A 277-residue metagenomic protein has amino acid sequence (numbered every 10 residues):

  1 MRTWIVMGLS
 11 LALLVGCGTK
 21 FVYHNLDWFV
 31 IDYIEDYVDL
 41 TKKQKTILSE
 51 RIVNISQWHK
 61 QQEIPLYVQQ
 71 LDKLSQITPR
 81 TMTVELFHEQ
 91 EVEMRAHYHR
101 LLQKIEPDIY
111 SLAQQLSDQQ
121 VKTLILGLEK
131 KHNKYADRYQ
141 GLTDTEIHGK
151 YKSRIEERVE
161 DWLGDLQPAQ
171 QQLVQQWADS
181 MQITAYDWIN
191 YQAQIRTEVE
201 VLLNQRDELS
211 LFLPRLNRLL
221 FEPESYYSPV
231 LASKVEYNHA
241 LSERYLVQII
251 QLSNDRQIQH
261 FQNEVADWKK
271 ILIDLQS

Functional and structural regions predicted by a protein language model:
M1-W4: Positively charged n-region of N-terminal signal peptides that target proteins for export
L14-G16: C-terminal motif of bacterial Sec signal peptides marking the signal peptidase cleavage site
G18-K20: Bacterial signal peptide processing site
V22-Q70, L74: Start-of-domain marker
I34, L48, L102-L116, L124 (+4 more regions): Short, structured motif recognition centered on aromatic/hydrophobic residues
P65-Q103: Mid-chain, structured segments of secreted extracytoplasmic proteins
Y110-S228: Extended amphipathic alpha-helical interaction segments
R196, E200-S277: A cross-kingdom marker for long, charged
